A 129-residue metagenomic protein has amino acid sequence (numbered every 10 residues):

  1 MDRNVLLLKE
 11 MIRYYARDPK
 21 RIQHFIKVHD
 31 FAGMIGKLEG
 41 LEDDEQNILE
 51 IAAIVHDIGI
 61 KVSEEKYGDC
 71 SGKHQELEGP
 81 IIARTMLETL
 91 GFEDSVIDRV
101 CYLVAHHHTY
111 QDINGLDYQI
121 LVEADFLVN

Functional and structural regions predicted by a protein language model:
M1-Q75: Acidic/His-rich, divalent-metal-binding segments that scaffold phosphate/diphosphate chemistry
L41-N129: Divalent metal-dependent catalytic cores for phosphoryl transfer on phosphate-bearing substrates
